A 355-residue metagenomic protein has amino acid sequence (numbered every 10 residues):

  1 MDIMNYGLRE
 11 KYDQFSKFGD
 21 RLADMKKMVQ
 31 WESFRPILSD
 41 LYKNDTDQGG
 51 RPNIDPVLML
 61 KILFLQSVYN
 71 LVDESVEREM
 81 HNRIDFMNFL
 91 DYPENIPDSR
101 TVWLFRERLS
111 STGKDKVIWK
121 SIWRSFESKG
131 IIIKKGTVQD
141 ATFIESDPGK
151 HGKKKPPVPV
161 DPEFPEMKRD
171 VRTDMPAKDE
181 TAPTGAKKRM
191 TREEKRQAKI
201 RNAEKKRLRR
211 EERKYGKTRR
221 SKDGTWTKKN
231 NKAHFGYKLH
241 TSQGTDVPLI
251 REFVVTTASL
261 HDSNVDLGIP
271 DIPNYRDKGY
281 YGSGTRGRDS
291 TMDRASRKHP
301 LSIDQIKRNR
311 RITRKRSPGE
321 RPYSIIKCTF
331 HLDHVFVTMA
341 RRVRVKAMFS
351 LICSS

Functional and structural regions predicted by a protein language model:
M1-R35, S39: Charged, often Cys/His-bearing segments associated with DNA-binding zinc-finger transcription factors
F34-Q48, F330-V335: Short amphipathic alpha-helical segments and their helix-coil junctions
Y42-N53, L60, S67-S125: Basic, low-complexity intrinsically disordered segments
Q48-V57, K229-K232, V337-A347: Structural motif
M59-Q66, F349, C353: Short, amphipathic alpha-helical segments that act as regulatory/interfacial helices in nucleotide-processing proteins
R78-H81, P97-R286, M292-D293: Polybasic low-complexity intrinsically disordered regions
N264, G284-T285, K298-K307: Short, charged, surface-exposed secondary-structure boundary motifs
Q305-S355: Basic, amphipathic alpha-helical segments enriched in Lys/Arg and hydrophobic/aromatic residues
